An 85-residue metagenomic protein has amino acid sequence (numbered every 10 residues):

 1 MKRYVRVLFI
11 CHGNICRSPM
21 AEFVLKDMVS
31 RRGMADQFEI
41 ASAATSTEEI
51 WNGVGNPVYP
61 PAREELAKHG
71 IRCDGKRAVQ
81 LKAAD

Functional and structural regions predicted by a protein language model:
K2-A84: Conserved active-site segments centered on acidic
